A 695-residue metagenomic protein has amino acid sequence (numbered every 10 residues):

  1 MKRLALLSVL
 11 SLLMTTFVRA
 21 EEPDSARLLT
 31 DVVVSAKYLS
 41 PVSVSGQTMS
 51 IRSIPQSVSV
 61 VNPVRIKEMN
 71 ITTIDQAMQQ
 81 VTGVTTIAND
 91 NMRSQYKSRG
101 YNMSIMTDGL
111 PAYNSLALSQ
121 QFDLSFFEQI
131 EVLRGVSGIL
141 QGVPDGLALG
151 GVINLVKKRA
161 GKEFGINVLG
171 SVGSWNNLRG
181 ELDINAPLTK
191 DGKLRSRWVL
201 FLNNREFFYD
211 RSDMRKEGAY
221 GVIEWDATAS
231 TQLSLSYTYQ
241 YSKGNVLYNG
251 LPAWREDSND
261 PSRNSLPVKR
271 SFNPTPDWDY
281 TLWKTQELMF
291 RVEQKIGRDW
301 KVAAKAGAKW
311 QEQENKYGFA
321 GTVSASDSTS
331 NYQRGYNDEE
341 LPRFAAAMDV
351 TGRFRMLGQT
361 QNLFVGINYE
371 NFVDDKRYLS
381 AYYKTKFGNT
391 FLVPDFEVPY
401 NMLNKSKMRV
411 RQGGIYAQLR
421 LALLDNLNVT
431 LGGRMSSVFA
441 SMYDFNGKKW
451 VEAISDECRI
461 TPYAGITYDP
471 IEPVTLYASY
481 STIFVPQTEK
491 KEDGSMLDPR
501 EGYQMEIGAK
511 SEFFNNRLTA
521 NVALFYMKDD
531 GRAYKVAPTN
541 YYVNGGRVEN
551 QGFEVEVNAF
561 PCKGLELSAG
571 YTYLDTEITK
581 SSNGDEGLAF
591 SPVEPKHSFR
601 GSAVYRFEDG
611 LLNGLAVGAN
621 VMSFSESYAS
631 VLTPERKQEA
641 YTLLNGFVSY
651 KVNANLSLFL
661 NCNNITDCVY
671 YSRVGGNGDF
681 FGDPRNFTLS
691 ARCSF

Functional and structural regions predicted by a protein language model:
L7-V9, M505, P592-F695: Conserved C-terminal beta-signal and adjacent last beta-strands/turns of outer-membrane beta-barrel proteins
K37, P41-I51, P55-V58, D75-S115 (+1 more regions): Extracytoplasmic beta-strand/coil segments of soluble accessory domains associated with Gram-negative outer-membrane
T86, P111-V136, N154-V156: Short acidic/polar hinge/loop motifs at secondary-structure boundaries that mediate gating or recognition
S125-F127, L140-A219, A227-T231, Q286 (+1 more regions): Outer-membrane beta-barrel translocator/receptor signature
F207, V222-D226, S230-K295, W310-L341 (+4 more regions): Acidic/polar loop-and-plug regions of large Gram-negative outer-membrane beta-barrel proteins
D226-T228, L341, T360-N362, N368-F372 (+5 more regions): Structural signature of Gram-negative outer-membrane beta-barrels, strongest in the C-terminal barrel of TonB-dependent
E293-G297, K301-G307, Q313-Y317, T475-L476 (+2 more regions): Membrane-embedded beta-barrel scaffold of Gram-negative outer-membrane proteins
D425, Y526, N544-V631, T666: Gram-negative outer-membrane beta-barrel transporters
